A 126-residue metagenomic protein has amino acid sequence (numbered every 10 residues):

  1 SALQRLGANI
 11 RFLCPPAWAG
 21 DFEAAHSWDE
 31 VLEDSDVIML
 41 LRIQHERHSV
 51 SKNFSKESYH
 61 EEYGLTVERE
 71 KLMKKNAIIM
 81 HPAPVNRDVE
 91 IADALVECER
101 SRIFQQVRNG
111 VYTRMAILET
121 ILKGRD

Functional and structural regions predicted by a protein language model:
S1-L41: Glycine-rich phosphate/diphosphate-binding loop of Rossmann-like nucleotide-binding domains
A2, R69, L95: Hydrophobic/aromatic ligand-binding patch that stacks against planar heteroaromatic rings of cofactors or nucleotides
A8, L72-I78: A short helix->loop->beta-strand "cap" motif at the edges of active sites that frequently abuts
F22, S49-V50, V89-A92: Short glycine-/acidic-enriched loop or helix-start segments at secondary-structure transitions that form or flank
S27-V31, H60-M73: A short, acidic, amphipathic alpha-helical segment used as a generic capping/interface helix at domain edges
L41-I43, P82-A83: Glycine-rich, N-terminal phosphate-binding loop of Rossmann-like dinucleotide-binding domains
R42-G64: Glycine/threonine-rich flexible loop motifs
N76-A77, P82-D126: Adenosine-phosphate binding glycine-rich loop
